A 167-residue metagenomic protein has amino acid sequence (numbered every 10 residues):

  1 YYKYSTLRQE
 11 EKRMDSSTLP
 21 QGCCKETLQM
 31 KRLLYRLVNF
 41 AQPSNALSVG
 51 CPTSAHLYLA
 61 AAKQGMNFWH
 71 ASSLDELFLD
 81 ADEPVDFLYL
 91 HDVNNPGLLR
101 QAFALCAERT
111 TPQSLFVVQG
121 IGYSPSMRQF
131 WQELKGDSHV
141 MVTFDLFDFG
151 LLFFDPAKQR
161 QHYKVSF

Functional and structural regions predicted by a protein language model:
Y1-P112, G122-F167: A short alpha-helical cap/connector motif
